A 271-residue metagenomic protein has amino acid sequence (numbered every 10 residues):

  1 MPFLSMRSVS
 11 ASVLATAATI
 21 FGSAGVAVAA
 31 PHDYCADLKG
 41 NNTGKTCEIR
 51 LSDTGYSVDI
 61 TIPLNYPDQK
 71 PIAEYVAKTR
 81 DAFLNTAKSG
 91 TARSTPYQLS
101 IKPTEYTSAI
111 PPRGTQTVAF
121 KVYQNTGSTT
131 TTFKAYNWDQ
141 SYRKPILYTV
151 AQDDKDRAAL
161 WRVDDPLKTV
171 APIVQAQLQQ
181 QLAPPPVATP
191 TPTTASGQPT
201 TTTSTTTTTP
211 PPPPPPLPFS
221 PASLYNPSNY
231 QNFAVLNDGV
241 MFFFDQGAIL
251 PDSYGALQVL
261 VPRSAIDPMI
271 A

Functional and structural regions predicted by a protein language model:
P2-S12, F21-A271: Compositionally biased intrinsically disordered regions enriched in Thr/Gly
